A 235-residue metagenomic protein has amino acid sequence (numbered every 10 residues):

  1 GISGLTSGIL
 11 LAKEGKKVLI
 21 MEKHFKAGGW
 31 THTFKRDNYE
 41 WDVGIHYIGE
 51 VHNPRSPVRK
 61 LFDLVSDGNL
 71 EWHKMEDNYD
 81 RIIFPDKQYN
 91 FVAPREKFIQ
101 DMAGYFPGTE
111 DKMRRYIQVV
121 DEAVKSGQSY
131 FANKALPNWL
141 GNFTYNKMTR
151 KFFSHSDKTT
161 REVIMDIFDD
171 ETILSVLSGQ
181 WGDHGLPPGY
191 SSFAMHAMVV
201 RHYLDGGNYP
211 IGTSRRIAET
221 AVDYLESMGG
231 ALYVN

Functional and structural regions predicted by a protein language model:
G1-K125: N-terminal glycine-rich phosphate/pyrophosphate-binding loop and immediately adjacent elements
M21-K23, L174-Q180, D223, V234-N235: Beta-strand segments within the central parallel beta-sheet cores of soluble alpha/beta enzyme folds
S56, H155, T159, G212 (+1 more regions): Conserved active-site and cofactor/substrate-binding residues in soluble primary-metabolism enzymes
R59, E162, E219: Active-site phosphate/pyrophosphate- and oxyanion-stabilizing loops and adjacent acidic/basic residues in soluble
P85-S191: Rossmann-like flavin
G189-V199: Active-site-proximal loop/short-helix segments that contain or immediately flank catalytic acid/base residue(s)
A197-N235: Helical element adjacent to the flavin cofactor pocket in flavoenzyme catalytic cores
